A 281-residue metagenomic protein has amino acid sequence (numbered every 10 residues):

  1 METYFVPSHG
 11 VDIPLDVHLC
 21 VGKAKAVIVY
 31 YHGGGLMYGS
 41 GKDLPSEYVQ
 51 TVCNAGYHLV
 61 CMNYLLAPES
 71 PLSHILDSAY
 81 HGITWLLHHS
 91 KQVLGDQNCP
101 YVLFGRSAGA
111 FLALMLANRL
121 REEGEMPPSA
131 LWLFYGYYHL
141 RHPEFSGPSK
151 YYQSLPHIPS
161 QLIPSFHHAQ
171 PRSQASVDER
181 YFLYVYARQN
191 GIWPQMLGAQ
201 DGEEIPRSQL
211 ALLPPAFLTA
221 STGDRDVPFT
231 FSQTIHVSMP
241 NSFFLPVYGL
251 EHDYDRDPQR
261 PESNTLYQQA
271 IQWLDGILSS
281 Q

Functional and structural regions predicted by a protein language model:
M1-K23, L76: N-terminal cap/lid segment of alpha/beta-hydrolase-fold proteins
D12, V21-T51: Short, surface-exposed "cap/lid" segments of acyl-processing enzymes
V27, C53-N63: A fold-wide structural signal in alpha/beta-hydrolase
S40-G41, P45-Y48, V60-V102, N118 (+2 more regions): Catalytic nucleophile-loop/oxyanion-hole region of alpha/beta-hydrolase and closely related hydrolase-like folds
H88-I158: Primarily recognizes the serine-hydrolase "nucleophile elbow" in alpha/beta-hydrolase and SGNH/GDSL folds
L162-D253: Serine-hydrolase catalytic core
L250-N264: Catalytic histidine-centered segment of alpha/beta-hydrolase-like enzymes
